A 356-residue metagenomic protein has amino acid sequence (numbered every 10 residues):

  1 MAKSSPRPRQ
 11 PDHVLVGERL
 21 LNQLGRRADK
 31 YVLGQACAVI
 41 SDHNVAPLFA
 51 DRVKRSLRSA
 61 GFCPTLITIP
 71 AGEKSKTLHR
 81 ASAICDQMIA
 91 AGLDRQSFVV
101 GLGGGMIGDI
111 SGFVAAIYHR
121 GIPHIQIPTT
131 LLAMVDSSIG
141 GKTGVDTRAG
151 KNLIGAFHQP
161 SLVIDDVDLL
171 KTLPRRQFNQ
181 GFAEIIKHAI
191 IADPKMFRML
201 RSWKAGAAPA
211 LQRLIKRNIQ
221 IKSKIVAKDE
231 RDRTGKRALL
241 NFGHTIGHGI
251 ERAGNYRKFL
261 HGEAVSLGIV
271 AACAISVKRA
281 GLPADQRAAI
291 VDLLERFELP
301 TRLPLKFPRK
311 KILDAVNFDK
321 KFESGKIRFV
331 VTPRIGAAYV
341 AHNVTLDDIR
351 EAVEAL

Functional and structural regions predicted by a protein language model:
M1-S97: ATP/NTP phosphate-donor binding region
Y31-V32, G92-D94, I117-H119, D146-T147 (+4 more regions): Solvent-exposed alpha-helices and their adjacent loops that cap or buttress functional pockets in soluble metabolic
R58, A90, Q159-L162, D168-R175 (+12 more regions): Generic secondary-structure signature for well-ordered alpha-helical cores
M106-F113, M134, H248-G249: Short glycine/serine/threonine-rich phosphate/pyrophosphate-binding segments that cradle anionic phosphate groups
F113-W203: A glycine/threonine-rich phosphate-anchoring loop and its flanking beta-alpha core in nucleotide/phosphate-binding
A183-I186, G281-L356: C-terminal charged capping/lid subdomain of soluble metabolic enzymes
R198-K310: Active-site segments that bind and position negatively charged phosphate/pyrophosphate groups
